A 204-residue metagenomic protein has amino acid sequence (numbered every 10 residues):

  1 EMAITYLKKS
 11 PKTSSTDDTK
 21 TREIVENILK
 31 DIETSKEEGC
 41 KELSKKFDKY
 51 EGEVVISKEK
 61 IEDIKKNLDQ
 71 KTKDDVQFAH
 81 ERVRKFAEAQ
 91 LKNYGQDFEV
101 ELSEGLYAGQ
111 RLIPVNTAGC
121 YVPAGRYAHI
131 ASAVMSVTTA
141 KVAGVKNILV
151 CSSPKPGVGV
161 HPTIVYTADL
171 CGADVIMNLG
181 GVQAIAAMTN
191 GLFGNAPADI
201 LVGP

Functional and structural regions predicted by a protein language model:
E1-N116: N-terminal Rossmann-like NAD(P)+-binding subdomain of aldehyde/semialdehyde dehydrogenases
M2-K9, P162-I176: Active-site-proximal helix-loop elements at catalytic-domain edges
E26, K41-S44, H80, R84 (+4 more regions): Predominant activation on well-ordered alpha-helical scaffold segments within soluble catalytic domains
K36, K146, D174: Short acidic/polar active-site loop segments enriched in Thr and Asp
F47, K155-P156, Q183: Positions that flank functional sites
V100-T167: Conserved small-residue-rich beta-alpha loop and adjacent elements that most often cradle the phosphate/pyrophosphate
G172-P204: Conserved NAD(P)+-binding/catalytic subdomain of aldehyde/semialdehyde dehydrogenases
